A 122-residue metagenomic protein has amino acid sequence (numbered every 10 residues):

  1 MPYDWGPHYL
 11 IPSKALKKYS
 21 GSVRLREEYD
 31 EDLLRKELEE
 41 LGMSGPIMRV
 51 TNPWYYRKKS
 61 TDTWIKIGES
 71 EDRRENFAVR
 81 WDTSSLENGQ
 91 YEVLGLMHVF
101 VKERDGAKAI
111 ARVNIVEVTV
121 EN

Functional and structural regions predicted by a protein language model:
M1-S44, T119-N122: Short, compositionally biased P/S/T/A/G/V-rich stretches that sit at domain boundaries
N52-K58: Conserved aromatic beta-strand anchor motif in extracellular beta-sandwich/beta-rich domains
S60-E69: Surface-exposed loop/edge segments in extracytoplasmic proteins
E71-R80: Aromatic sugar-binding surface patches on proteins that engage polysaccharides or sugar-phosphate polymers
S84-G89: Surface-exposed, short loops/turns at beta-strand junctions within beta-sandwich domains
H98-G106: Short acidic/polar inter-strand loop motif in beta-rich domains
G106-T119: C-terminal edge beta-strand
